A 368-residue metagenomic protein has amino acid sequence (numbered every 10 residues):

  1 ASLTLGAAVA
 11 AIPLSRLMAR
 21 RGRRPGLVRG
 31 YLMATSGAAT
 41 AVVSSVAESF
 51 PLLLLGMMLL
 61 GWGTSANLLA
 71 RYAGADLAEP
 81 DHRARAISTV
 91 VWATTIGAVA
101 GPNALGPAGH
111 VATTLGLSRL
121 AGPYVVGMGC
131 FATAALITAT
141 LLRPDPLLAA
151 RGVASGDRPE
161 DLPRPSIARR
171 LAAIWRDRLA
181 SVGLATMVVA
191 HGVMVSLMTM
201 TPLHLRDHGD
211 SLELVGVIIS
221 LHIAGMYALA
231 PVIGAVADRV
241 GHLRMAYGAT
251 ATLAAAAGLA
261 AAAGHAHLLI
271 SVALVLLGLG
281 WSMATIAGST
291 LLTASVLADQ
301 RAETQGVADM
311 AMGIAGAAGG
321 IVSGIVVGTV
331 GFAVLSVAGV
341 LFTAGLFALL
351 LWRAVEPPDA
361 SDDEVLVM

Functional and structural regions predicted by a protein language model:
A10-R23, A228-H242, V327: Helix-to-loop junctions at the C-terminal end of transmembrane segments in multipass secondary transporters
L32-A47, T252-H265: C-terminal ends and interior cores of transmembrane alpha-helices in multi-pass membrane transporters/permeases
F50-S65, L269-M283: Hydrophobic core of transmembrane alpha-helices in multi-pass small-molecule transporters, especially MFS/SLC-type
S65-E79, M283-V296: Intracellular juxtamembrane helix-capping segments at the cytosolic ends of symmetry-related transmembrane helices
L105-G106, H110, M128-A154, L349-A354: C-terminal membrane-cytosol helix-exit motif in multi-pass small-molecule transporters
R143-L184, V365-M368: Juxtamembrane intracellular "pre-TM" segments in multi-pass secondary transporters
T199-I218: Short amphipathic helix-loop junctions that connect adjacent transmembrane helices in Major Facilitator Superfamily/SLC
L229, A237-G288: C-terminal transmembrane helical hairpin of 12-TM major facilitator-type secondary transporters
